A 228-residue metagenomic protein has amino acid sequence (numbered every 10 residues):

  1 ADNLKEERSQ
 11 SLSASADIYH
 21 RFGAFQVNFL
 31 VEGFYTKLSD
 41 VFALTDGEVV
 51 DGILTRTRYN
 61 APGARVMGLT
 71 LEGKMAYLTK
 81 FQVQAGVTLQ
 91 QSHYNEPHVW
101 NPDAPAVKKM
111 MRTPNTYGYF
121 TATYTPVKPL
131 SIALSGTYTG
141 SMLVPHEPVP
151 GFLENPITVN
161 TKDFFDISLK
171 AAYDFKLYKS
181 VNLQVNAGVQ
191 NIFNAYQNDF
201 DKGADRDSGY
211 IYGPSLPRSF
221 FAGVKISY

Functional and structural regions predicted by a protein language model:
A1-N3, L54-N60, W100-K109, E154-V159 (+1 more regions): Extracellular loop and loop/strand-boundary signature of outer-membrane beta-barrel proteins
N3-Y59, R65-M67, V185: Membrane-embedded beta-barrel scaffold of Gram-negative outer-membrane proteins
R8, I18-G23, K37, R65 (+6 more regions): Outer-membrane beta-barrel strand-turn architecture
R8-L12, Y35, G63-M67, P114-G118 (+3 more regions): Residues that define the transmembrane beta-barrel architecture of outer-membrane proteins
A14-I18, L69-M75, A85, F120-Y124 (+4 more regions): Residues on the lipid-exposed face of transmembrane beta-strands in outer-membrane beta-barrel proteins
G23-F29, T79-F81, T116, K128-L130 (+3 more regions): Outer-envelope beta-barrel architecture signal
N28-K37, T57-P148, Y196: Gram-negative outer-membrane beta-barrel transporters
K37-S39, P129, T137-P148, Y173-Y228: C-terminal beta-signal and adjacent terminal beta-strands/loops of Gram-negative outer-membrane beta-barrel proteins
